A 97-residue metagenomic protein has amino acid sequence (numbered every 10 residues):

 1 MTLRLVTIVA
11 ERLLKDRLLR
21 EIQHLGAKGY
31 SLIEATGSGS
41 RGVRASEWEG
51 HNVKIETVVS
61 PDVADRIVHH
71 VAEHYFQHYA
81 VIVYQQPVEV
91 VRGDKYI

Functional and structural regions predicted by a protein language model:
M1-I97: Positively charged, small/polar-rich N-terminal and surface patches that mediate targeting and assembly and bind
